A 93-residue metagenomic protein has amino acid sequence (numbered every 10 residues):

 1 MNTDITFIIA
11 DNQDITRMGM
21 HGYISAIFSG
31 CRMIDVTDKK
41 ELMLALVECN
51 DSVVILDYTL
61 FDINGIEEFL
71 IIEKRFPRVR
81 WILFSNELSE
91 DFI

Functional and structural regions predicted by a protein language model:
T3-I15, M20, I24, V54: Conserved acidic segment of CheY-like receiver
G30-D38: Short hydrophobic/Thr-rich beta-strand motif most characteristic of the beta2 strand and flanking loop of CheY-like
T37-V53: Acidic, metal-coordinating helix/loop segments flanking the phosphotransfer/catalytic sites of two-component signaling
K39, V53-I72, L88-S89: Conserved phosphotransfer microenvironments
V47-C49, I72-R78: Conserved phosphotransfer cores of two-component systems
F92-I93: Receiver (REC) domain alpha4 helix and immediately following alpha4-beta5 loop
